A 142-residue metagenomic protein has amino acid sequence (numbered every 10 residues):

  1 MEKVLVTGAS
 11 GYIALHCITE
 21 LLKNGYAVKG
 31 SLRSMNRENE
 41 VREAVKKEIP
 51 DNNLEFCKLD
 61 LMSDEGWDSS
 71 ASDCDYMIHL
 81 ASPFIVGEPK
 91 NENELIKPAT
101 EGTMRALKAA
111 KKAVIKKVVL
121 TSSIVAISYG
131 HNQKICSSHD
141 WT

Functional and structural regions predicted by a protein language model:
K3-Y26, S31: N-terminal Rossmann NAD(P)H-binding glycine-rich loop of SDR-like oxidoreductase domains
T7, S31, M77-A81, L120-I124: SDR active-site strand-loop-helix element
L15, E38-N39: Short, surface-exposed alpha-helical segments at coil->helix boundaries
G25, D51-N53, I115: A generic structural signal for alpha->beta connector loops
M35-R37, K46-E101: NAD(P)H-binding glycine-rich loop region in Rossmannoid oxidoreductase-like domains and their noncatalytic homologs
R42-E43: Beta-rich interaction modules in large eukaryotic scaffold/regulatory proteins
P83, P89-T142: Conserved Rossmann-fold NAD(P)-dependent oxidoreductase catalytic core, especially the SDR/UDP-sugar
